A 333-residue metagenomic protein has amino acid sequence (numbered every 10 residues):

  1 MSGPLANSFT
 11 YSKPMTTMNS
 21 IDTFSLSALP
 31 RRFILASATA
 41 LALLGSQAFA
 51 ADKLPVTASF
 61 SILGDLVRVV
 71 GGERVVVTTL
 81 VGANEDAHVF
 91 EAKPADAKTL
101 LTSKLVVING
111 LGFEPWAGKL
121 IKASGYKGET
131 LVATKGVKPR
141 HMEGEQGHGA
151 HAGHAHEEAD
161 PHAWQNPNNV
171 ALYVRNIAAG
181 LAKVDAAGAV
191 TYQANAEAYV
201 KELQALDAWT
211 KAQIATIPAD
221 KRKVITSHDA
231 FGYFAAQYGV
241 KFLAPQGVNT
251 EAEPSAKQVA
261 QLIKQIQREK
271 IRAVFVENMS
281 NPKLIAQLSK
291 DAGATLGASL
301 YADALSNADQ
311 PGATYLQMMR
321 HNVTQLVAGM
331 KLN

Functional and structural regions predicted by a protein language model:
M1-A28: N-terminal secretory signal peptides that target proteins for export/translocation
P30-L35: N-terminal export leaders
A36-A40: Sec-dependent N-terminal signal peptides
G45-Q47: N-terminal signal peptide c-region/cleavage motif recognized by signal peptidases
A50-N333: Extracytoplasmic metal-acquisition and chelation regions
